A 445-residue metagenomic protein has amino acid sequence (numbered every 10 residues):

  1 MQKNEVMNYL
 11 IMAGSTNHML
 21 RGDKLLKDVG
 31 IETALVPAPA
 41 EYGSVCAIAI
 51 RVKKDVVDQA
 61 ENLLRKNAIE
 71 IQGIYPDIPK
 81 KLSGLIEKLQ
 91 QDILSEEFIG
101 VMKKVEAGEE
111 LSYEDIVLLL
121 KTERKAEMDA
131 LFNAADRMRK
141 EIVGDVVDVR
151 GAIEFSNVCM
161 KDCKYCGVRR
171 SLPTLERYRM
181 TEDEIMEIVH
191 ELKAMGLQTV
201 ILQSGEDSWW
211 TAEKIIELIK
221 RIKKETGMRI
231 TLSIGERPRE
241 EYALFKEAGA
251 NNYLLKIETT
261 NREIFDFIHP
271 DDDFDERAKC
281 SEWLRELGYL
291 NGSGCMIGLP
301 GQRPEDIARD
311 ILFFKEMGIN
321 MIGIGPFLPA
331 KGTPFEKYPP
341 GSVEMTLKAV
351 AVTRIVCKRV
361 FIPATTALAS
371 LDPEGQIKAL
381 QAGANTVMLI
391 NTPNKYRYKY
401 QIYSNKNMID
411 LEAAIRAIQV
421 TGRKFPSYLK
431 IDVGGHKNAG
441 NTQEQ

Functional and structural regions predicted by a protein language model:
N4-G14: Short glycine-/aliphatic-rich beta-strand segments at the starts of folded cytosolic domains
A13-M19, K24-E32, A38-C46, R51-E61 (+4 more regions): Auxiliary Fe-S-binding modules of radical SAM enzymes
P39, I153-N157, E206-S208, I234-P238 (+5 more regions): Active-site-proximal loop/turn and secondary-structure-junction residues that shape catalytic pockets, frequently
G108, A135, C163, L202 (+5 more regions): Conserved, mostly hydrophobic/aromatic
A130-L172, R177-Q203: N-terminal pre-triad scaffold of radical SAM enzymes
R150-I153, P173, V200-A212, E263-F265 (+2 more regions): Glycine-rich, proline-tolerant flexible connector loops at the mouths of alpha/beta enzymes
R170-M186, E191-S281, L290-I297, N320-G323: Core AdoMet radical
P238-F245, P300-F314, A369-A382: Catalytic cores of alpha/beta
